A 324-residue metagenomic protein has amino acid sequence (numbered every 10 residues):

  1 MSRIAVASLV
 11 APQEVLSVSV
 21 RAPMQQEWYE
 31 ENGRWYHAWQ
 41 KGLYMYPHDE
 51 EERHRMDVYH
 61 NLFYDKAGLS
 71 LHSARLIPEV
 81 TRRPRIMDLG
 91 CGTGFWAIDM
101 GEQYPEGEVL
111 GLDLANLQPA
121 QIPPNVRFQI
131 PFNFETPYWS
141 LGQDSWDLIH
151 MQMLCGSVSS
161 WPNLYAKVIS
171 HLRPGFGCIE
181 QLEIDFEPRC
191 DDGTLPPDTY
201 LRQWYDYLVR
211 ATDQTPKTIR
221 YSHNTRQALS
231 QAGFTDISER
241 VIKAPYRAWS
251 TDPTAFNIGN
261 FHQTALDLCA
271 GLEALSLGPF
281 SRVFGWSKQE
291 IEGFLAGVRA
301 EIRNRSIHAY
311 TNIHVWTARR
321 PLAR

Functional and structural regions predicted by a protein language model:
M1-H48: N-terminal auxiliary segments of SAM/dcSAM-dependent transferases
W35-Y36, K41-Y44, C91-G94, L114-L117 (+6 more regions): Conserved beta-strand elements of beta-rich interaction domains across eukaryotes, especially beta-propellers
E50-R85, F95, D99: Conserved alpha-helix/loop element of class I SAM-dependent methyltransferases that forms part of the SAM/SAH-binding
R83-G142, L148, N163: Class I SAM-dependent methyltransferase SAM/SAH-binding core
G156, C178-A270: Conserved catalytic/acceptor-binding region of the Class I
V158-S160: Short N-terminal helix/helix-N-cap motif within the alpha/beta-hydrolase-1
P162-C178: A short glycine-rich, Lys/Arg-flanked "PGG" loop and its adjoining helix->strand segment in the class I
A232-R324: C-terminal lobe and adjacent flexible extensions of AdoMet/dcAdoMet transferase-like proteins
